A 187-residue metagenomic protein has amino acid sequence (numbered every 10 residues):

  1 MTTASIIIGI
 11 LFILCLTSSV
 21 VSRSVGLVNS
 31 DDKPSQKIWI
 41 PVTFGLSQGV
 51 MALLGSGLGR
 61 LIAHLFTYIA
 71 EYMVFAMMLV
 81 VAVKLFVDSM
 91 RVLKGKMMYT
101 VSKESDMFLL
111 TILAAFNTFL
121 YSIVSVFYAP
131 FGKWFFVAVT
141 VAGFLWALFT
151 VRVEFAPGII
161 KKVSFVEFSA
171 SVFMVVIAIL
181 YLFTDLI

Functional and structural regions predicted by a protein language model:
M1-I7, G57-I69, S125-F135, L182-I187: Helix-coil boundary and interhelical linker segments in multi-pass alpha-helical membrane proteins
T3-G59, V126-F127: Juxtamembrane transmembrane-helix termini in multi-pass membrane transport proteins
T3-V20, Y68-M78, F131-L145: Structural signature of hydrophobic alpha-helical transmembrane segments
I8-I13, V21-D31, D106-A114, T118-P130 (+1 more regions): Generic transmembrane alpha-helix signature in multi-pass membrane proteins, especially transporters/channels
S22-Q36, L85-K96, A147-K162: C-terminal ends of transmembrane helices
V50-G57, L113-V126, M174-I187: Hydrophobic alpha-helical transmembrane segments in multi-pass integral membrane proteins
H64-L93, K161-I187: Selective transmembrane alpha-helices of multi-pass membrane proteins
L85-A114: Alpha-helical multi-pass membrane helix bundles of inner-membrane/thylakoid proteins, especially permease cores
